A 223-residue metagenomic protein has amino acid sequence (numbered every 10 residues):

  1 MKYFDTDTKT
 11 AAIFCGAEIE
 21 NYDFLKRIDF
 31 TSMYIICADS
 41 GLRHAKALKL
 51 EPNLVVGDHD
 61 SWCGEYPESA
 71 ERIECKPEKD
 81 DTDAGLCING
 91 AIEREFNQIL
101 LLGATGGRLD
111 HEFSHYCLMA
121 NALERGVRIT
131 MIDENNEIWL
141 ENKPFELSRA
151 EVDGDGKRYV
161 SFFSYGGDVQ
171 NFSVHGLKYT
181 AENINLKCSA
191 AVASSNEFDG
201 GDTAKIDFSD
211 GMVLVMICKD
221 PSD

Functional and structural regions predicted by a protein language model:
M1-E65: N-terminal beta-strand-loop-alpha-helix module at the start of alpha/beta ligand-binding or catalytic domains
A70-P77, G126-T130, K157-S161, V169: A glycine-rich helix N-cap at a beta->alpha junction
R72-R94: Short phosphate-binding loop-to-helix
I73, I99-A104: Short glycine-rich or small-residue beta-strand-to-loop segments that form or flank ligand, phosphate, metal/Fe-S
D110-A120: Short Gly/Thr/Asp-enriched flexible loops that form oxyanion-binding sites at enzyme active sites
L123-E137: Short, acidic/small-residue loops that bind anionic groups at enzyme active sites
N136, E141-D223: Long, charged alpha-helical interface segments
